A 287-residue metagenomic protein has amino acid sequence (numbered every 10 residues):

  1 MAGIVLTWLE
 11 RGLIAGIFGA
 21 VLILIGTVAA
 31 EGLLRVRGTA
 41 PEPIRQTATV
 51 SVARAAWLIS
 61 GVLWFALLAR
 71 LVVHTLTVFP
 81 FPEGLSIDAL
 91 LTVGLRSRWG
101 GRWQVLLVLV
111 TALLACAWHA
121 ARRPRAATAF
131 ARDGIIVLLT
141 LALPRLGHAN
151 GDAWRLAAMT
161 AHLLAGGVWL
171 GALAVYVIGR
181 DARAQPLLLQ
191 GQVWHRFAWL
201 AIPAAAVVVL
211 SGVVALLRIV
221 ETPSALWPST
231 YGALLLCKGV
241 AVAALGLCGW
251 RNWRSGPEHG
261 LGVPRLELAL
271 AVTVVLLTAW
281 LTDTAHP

Functional and structural regions predicted by a protein language model:
M1-P287: Polytopic transmembrane helical bundles with strong interfacial aromatic enrichment
